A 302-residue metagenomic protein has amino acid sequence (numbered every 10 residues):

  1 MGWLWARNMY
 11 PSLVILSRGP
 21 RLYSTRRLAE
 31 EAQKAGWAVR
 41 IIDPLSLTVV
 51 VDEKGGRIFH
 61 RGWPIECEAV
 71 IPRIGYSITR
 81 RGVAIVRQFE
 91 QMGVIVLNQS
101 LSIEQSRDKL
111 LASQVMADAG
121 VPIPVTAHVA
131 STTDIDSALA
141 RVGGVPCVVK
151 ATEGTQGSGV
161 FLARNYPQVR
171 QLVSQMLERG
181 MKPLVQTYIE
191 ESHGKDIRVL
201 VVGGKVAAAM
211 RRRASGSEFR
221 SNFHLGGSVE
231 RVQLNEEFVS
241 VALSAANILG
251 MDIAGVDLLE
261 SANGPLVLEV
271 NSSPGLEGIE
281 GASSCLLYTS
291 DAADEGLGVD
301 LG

Functional and structural regions predicted by a protein language model:
M1-L97: ATP-binding N-terminal substructure of ATP-dependent carboxylate-amine bond-forming enzymes
Q33, W37-P44, V86-S158: A conserved helix-loop-beta module that forms one wall/lid of the active-site cleft in ATP-utilizing catalytic domains
G75-S77, T152-G154, S273: Short glycine-rich anion-binding loops that position phosphate/pyrophosphate groups of nucleotides and phosphorylated
V125, V145-V149, P183-T187, I253-V256: A short linear hydrophobic-aromatic micro-motif
S158-L249: Phosphate-binding site of ATP-dependent enzymes
A246-E280: Conserved metal-phosphate-binding beta-hairpin within the catalytic cores of diverse ATP-dependent phosphoryl-transfer
Y288-A293: Conserved small/polar residues in nucleotide/adenosyl-binding loops
V299-G302: Hydrophobic alpha-helical segments, chiefly the membrane-spanning helices and signal/signal-anchor peptides
